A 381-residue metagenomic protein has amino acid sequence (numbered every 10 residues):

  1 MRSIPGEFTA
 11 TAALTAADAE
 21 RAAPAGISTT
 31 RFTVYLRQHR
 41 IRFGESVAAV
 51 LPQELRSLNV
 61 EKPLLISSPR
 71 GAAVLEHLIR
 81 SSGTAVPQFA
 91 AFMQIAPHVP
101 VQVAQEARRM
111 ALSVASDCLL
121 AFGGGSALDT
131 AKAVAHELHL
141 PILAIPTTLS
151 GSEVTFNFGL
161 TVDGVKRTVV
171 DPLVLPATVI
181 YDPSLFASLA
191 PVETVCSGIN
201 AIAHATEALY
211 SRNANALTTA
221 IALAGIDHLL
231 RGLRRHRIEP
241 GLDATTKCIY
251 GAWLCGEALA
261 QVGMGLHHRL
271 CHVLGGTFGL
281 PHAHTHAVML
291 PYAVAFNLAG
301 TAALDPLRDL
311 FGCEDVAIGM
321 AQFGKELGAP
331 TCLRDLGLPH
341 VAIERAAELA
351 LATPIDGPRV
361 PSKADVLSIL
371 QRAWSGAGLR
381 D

Functional and structural regions predicted by a protein language model:
R2-D117, L333: ATP/NTP phosphate-donor binding region
H39, A49, Q53, H136-A220 (+3 more regions): A glycine/threonine-rich phosphate-anchoring loop and its flanking beta-alpha core in nucleotide/phosphate-binding
A48-L51, G71-E76, V101-Q102, S126-A133 (+2 more regions): Short glycine/serine/threonine-rich phosphate/pyrophosphate-binding segments that cradle anionic phosphate groups
A111-L149, L270: A short, small-residue-rich loop immediately preceding and capping a beta-strand
G151, W253-H286, A352-D356: Glycine-rich phosphate/pyrophosphate-binding beta-alpha loops
G225-C271: Oxyanion-binding "anion nests"
T277-I343, L379: Gly/Pro-rich interdomain helix-loop hinge
H340-D381: Short, amphipathic C-terminal "tail helix"
